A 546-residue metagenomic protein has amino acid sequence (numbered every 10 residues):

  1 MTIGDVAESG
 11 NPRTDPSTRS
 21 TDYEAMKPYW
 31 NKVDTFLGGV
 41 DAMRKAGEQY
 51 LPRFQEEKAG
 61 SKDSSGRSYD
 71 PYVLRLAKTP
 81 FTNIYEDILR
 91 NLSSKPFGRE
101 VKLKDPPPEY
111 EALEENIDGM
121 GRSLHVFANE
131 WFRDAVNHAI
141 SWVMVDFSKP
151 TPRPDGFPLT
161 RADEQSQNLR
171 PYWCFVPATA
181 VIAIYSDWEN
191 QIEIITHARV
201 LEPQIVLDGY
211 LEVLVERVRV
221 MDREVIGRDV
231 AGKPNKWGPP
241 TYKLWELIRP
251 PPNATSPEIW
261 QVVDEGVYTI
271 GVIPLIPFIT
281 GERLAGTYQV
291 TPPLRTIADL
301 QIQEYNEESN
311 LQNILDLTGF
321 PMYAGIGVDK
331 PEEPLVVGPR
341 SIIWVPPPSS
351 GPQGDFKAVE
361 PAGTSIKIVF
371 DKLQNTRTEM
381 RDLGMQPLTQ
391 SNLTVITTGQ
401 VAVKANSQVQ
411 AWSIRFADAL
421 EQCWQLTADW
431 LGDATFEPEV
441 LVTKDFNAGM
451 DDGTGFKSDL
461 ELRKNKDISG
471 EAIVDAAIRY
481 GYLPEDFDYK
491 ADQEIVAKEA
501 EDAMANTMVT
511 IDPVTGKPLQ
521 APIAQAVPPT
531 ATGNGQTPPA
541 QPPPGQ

Functional and structural regions predicted by a protein language model:
M1-E189, E193, N506-V509, T515-Q546: Extended, helix-rich architectural segments
D22-A25, Y29, E109, L113 (+6 more regions): Alpha-helical structural motif
E109, M120-A128, A135, T296 (+3 more regions): Short amphipathic alpha-helical segments
L124-R133, L159-D163, Q167-Y172, A178-E189 (+5 more regions): Intrinsically disordered, low-complexity boundary segments flanking structured domains
A128-F132, F147, T151, Q312-G319 (+2 more regions): Long, hydrophobic, amphipathic alpha-helical segments used as structural scaffolds
V136-L284: Extended, regular secondary-structure scaffolds
P251-T397: Extended, charged amphipathic alpha-helical segments
E332, V337-G351, I368, N375-Q546: C-terminal helix-loop subdomains that flank or include functional centers
